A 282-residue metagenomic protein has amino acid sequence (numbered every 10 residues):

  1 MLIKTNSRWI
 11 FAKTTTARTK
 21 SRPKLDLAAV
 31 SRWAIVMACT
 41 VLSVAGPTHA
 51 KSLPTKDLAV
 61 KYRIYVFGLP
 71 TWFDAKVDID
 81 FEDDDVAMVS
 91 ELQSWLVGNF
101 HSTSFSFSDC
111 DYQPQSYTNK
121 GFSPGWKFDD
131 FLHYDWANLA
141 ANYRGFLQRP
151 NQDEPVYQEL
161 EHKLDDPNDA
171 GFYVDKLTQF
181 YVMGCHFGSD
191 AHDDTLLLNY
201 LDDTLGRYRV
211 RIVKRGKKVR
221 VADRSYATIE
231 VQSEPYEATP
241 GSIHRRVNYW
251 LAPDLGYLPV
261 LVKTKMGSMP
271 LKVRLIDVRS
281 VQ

Functional and structural regions predicted by a protein language model:
M1-A29: N-terminal secretory signal peptides that target proteins for export/translocation
W33-S43: Bacterial N-terminal signal peptides
G46-A50: Sec/Tat signal peptide C-region and signal peptidase I cleavage site
K51-N138, C185-Q282: Acidic, serine/threonine-rich low-complexity disordered tracts
T118-L164: Surface-exposed, polar helix/loop patches in the mature regions of secreted/periplasmic/lumenal proteins that form
R144-Y208: A charged, solvent-exposed segment within the mature domains of Sec-exported extracytoplasmic proteins
